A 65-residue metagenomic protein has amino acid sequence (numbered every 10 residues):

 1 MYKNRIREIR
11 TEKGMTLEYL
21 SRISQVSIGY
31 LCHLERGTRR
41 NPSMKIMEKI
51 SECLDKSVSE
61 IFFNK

Functional and structural regions predicted by a protein language model:
M1-E12: A short, Lys/Arg-rich alpha-helix, primarily the initiator
R7, E18, E48: Residues within the helices of the helix-turn-helix
R10, S21, S51: The alpha-helix within a helix-turn-helix
T11, Q25, R36-T38: Residue-level detection of the helix-turn-helix DNA-binding "recognition helix"
M15-H33: Short alpha-helical DNA-recognition segment
E35, P42, I46: DNA major-groove recognition helix of helix-turn-helix
K45-E60: DNA major-groove recognition helix of helix-turn-helix/homeodomain DNA-binding modules
